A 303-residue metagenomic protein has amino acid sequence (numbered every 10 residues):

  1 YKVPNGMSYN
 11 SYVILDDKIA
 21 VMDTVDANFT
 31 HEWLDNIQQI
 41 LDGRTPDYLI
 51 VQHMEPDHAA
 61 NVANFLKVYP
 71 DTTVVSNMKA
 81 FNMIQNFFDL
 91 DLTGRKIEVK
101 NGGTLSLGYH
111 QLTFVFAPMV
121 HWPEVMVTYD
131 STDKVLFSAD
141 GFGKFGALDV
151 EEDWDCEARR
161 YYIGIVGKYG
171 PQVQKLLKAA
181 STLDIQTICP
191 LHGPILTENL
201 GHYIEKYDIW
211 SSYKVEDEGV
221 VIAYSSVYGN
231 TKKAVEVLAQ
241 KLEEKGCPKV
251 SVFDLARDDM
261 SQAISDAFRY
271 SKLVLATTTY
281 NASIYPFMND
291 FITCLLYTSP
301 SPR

Functional and structural regions predicted by a protein language model:
Y1, D16-A27, Y161-G164, P190-I195 (+2 more regions): Acidic/glycine-enriched edge-of-secondary-structure segments
Y1-L41, V127-D130, K134-S138, T231: Conserved beta-strand hairpin/beta-sheet module of binuclear metal-dependent hydrolase folds, prominently
D17, N28-V75: Active-site metal-binding motif and surrounding structural segment of the metallo-beta-lactamase
M22-T24, D47-M54, V75-N77, L136-A139 (+1 more regions): Active-site neighborhood of phospho(di)ester-bond hydrolases with catalytic His/Asp-centered motifs
S76-V125, Y169-K175: Metallo-beta-lactamase
Q111-E198: Metallo-beta-lactamase
N199-L296: N-terminal beta1-alpha1-beta2 submodule of the flavodoxin-like/Rossmannoid cofactor-binding fold
Y297-P302: Conserved small/polar residues in nucleotide/adenosyl-binding loops
